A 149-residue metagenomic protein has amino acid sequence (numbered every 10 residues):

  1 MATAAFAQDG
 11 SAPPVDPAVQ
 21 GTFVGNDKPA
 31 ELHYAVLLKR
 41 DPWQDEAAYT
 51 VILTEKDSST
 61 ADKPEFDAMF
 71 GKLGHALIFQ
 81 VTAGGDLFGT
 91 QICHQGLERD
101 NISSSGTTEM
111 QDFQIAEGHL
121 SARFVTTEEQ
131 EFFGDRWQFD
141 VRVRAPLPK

Functional and structural regions predicted by a protein language model:
A4-A7: Boundary at the C-terminal end of the N-terminal hydrophobic targeting segment
D9-K28: Short N-terminal segments immediately surrounding and downstream of signal-peptide cleavage
V19, K28, A47-Y49, G118-L120 (+1 more regions): Envelope-exposed proteins and targeting segments
K28, I102-T108, D135-R142: Amphipathic hydrophobic-ligand
A30-L32: Aromatic- and Gly/Pro-enriched, solvent-exposed loop/edge beta-strand patches characteristic of beta-rich domains
K39-E117: Surface-exposed helix/loop patches within compact recognition domains
Q114-K149: C-terminal or internal capping secondary-structure element at the end of a domain, subdomain, or sheet
